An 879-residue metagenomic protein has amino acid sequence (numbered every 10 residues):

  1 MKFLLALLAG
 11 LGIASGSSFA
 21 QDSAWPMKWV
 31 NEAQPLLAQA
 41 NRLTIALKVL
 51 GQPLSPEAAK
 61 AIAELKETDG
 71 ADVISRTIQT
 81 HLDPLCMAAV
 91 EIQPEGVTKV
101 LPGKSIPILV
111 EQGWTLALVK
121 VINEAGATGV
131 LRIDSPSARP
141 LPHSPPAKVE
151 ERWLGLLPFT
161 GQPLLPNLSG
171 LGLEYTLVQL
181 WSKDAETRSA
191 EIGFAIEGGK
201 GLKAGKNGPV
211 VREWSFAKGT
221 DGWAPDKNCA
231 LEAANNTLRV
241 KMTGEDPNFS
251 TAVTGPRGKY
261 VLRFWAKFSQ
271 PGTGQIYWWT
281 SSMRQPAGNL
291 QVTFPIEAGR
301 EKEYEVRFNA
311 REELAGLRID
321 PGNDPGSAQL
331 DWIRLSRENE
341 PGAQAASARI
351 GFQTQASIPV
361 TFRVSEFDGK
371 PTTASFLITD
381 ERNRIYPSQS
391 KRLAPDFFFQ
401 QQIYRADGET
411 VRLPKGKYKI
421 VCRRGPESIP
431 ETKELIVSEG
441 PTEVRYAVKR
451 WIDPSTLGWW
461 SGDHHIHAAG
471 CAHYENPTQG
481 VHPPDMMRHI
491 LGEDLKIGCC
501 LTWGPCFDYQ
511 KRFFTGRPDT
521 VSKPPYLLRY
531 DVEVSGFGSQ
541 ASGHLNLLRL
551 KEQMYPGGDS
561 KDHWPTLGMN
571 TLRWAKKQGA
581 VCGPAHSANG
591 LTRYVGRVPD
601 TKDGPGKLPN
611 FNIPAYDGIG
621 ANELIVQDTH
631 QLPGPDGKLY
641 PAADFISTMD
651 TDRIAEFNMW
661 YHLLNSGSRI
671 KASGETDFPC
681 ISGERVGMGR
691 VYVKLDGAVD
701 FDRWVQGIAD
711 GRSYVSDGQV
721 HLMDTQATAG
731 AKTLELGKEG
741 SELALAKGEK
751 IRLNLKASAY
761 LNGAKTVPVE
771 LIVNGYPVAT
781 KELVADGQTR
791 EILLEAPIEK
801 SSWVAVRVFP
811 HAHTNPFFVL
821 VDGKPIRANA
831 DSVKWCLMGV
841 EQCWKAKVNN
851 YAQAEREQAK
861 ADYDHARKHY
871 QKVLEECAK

Functional and structural regions predicted by a protein language model:
W29, A33-Q34, R42, P56 (+5 more regions): Long, low-hydrophobicity ectodomains and other hydrophilic envelope-associated domains
T115, P145-S182, T187-N207, E313-G316 (+2 more regions): Long luminal/extracellular ectodomains of secretory-pathway precursor proteins
A190-K203, S347, G351, Q355-P359 (+8 more regions): C-terminal functional module detector
N207-N228: Extracellular carbohydrate-recognition regions
F216, V306, L317, D331-L335 (+3 more regions): Extracellular beta-strand elements of beta-rich domains used for carbohydrate recognition/degradation or cell-matrix
V240-E313, D324-Q329: Extracellular ligand-binding interfaces
R318-G326, R807-V808: Short beta-strand-plus-loop segments that form exposed binding edges in beta-rich domains
T456-A672, S682: Catalytic cores of extracellular degradative/oxidative enzymes
